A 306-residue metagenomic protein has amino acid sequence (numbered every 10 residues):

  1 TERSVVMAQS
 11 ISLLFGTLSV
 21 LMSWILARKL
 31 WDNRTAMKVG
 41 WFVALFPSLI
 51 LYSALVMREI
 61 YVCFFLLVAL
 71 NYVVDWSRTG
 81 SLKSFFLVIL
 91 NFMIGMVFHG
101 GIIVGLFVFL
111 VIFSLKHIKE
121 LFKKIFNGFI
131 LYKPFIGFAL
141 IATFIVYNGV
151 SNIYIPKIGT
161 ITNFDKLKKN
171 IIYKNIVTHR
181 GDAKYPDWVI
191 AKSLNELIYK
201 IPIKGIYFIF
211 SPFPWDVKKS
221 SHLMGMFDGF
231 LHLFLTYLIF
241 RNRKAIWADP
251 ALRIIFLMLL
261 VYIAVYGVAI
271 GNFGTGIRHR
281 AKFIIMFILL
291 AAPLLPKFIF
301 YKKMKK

Functional and structural regions predicted by a protein language model:
E2-L18, G225-M226: Loop-to-helix entry region of an early transmembrane alpha helix in multi-pass inner-membrane enzymes
E2-V6, S23-L45: Transmembrane-helix signature of polytopic, membrane-embedded enzymes that assemble or transfer cell-envelope glycans
S10-L30, F234-L238: Transmembrane-helix motifs of polytopic, lipid-linked glycan transferases
K29, T79-K83, K124, Y237-M258: Membrane-interface helix-loop-helix junctions at transmembrane boundaries of multi-pass membrane enzymes, predominantly
L30-R34, A69-S84: Membrane-interface transmembrane helices that cradle and orient dolichyl/undecaprenyl
I50-L51, A69-Y72, S84-L106: Membrane-interface alpha helices of multi-pass inner-membrane proteins
A54-E59: Short acidic/glycine- and proline-prone juxtamembrane loop motifs at membrane-interface regions of multi-pass membrane
K204, F208-P214, M224-D249: Hydrophobic, aromatic-rich transmembrane alpha-helices and their immediate juxtamembrane boundary segments
